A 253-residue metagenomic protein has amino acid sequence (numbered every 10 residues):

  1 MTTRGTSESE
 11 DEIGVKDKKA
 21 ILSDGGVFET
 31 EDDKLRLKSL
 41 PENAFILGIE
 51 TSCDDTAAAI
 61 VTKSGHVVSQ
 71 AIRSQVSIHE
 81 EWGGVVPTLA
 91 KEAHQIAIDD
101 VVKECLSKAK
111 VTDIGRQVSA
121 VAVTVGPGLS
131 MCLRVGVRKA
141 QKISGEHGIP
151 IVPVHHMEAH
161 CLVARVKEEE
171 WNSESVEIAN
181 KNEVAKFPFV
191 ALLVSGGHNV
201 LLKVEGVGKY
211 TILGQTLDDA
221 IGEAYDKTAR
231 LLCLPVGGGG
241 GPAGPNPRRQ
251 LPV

Functional and structural regions predicted by a protein language model:
T2-F45, T51-S52, A59, S69-Q70 (+4 more regions): A short helix-loop
F28, L40-Q117, V123-P127, R134: N-terminal beta-alpha supersecondary unit
D54, M157, G197: A generic "binding-loop/recognition-motif" signal
I72-V76, H156-E158, T216-D218: Short, acidic/turn-prone active-site loops that include or flank metal/cofactor- and phosphate-binding residues
A90-A97, M131-V135, P150-P153, L213-A220 (+1 more regions): Catalytic cores of large soluble enzymes that bind and process phosphate-bearing ligands
Q95, D99-K103, V137-S144, L162 (+2 more regions): Predominant activation on well-ordered alpha-helical scaffold segments within soluble catalytic domains
Q117-S175: Glycine-rich phosphate-binding loop and adjoining helix at the ATP-binding site of ATP-dependent phosphoryl-transfer
